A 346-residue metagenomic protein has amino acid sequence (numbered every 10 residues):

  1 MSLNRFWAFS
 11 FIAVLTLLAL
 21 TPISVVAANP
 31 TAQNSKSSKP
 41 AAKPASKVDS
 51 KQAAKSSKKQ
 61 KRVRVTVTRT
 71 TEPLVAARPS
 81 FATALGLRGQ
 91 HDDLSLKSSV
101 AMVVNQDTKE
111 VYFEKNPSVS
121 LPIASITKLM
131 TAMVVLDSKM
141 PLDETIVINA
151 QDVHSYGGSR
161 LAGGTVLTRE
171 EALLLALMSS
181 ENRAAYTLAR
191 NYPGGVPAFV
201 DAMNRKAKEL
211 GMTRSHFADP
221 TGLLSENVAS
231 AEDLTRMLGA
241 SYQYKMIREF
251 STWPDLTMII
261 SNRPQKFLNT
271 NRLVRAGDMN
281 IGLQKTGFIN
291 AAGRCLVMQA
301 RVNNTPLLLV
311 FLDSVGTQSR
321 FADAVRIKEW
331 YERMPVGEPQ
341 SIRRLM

Functional and structural regions predicted by a protein language model:
M1-S98, R333-M346: N-terminal secretory targeting signals
T21, K139-M140, C295: Ubiquitous "structural anchor" signal
T31-A42, A124, L177, T270 (+2 more regions): A broad, low-amplitude sensor of folded, mature protein cores
K55, K59-V63, V67-E232, R236-K245 (+1 more regions): Active-site-adjacent loops and short helices of periplasmic peptidoglycan-processing enzymes
T213-H216, S225-M346: Domain-terminus/edge residues, biased toward the C-terminal soluble/receptor-binding domains of extracytoplasmic
